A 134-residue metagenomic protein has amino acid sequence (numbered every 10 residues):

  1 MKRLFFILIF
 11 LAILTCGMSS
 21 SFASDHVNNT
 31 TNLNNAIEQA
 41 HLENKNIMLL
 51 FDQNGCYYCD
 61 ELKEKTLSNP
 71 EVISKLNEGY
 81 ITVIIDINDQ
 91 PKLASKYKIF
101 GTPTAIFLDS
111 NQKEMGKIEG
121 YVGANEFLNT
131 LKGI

Functional and structural regions predicted by a protein language model:
M1-L4: Positively charged n-region of N-terminal signal peptides that target proteins for export
I7-G17: Bacterial N-terminal signal peptides
S19-A23: Boundary at the C-terminal end of the N-terminal hydrophobic targeting segment
V27-T30, F51, V72-P91: Thiol-based oxidoreductase modules, predominantly thioredoxin-like and allied folds used for disulfide exchange
N29-K45, L76: A short beta-strand-turn-helix
L33, C59-K75: Typically the conserved alpha-helix immediately C-terminal to a functionally engaged Cys/Sec in thioredoxin-like
E43-G55: Short active-site neighborhood of thiol/selenol oxidoreductases, capturing the structured segment around
G101-I134: Non-catalytic, surface beta->alpha helical segment in thiol-disulfide oxidoreductase systems
